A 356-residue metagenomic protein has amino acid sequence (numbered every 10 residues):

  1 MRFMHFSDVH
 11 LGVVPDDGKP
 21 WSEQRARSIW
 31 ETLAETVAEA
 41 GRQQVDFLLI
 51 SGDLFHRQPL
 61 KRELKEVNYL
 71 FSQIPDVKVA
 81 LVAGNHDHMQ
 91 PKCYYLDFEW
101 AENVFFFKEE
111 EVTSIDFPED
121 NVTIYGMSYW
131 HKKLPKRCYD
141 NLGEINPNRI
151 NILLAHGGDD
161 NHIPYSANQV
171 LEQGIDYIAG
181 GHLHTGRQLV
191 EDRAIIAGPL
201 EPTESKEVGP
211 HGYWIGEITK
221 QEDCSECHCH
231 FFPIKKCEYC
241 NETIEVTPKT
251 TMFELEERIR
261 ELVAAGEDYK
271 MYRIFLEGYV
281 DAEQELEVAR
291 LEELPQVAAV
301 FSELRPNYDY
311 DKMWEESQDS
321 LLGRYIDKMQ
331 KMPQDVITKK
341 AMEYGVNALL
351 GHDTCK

Functional and structural regions predicted by a protein language model:
M1-E66, K340, N347, H352-K356: N-terminal active-site segment of His-dependent metallophosphoesterases
P20-R27, V122-S128, C237-E254: Acidic/glycine-enriched edge-of-secondary-structure segments
E35, E39-Q43, Y69-L70, N141 (+1 more regions): A generic secondary-structure signal
A40-Q44, P118, N146-N148, A264-E267: Glycine-rich phosphate-binding loop signature in dinucleotide/nucleotide-binding domains
F47, R57-S205, P210-G212: His/Asp/Glu-rich metal-coordinating catalytic cores of metallo-dependent phosphodiesterases/hydrolases acting on
R187-L255: A conserved active-site cap/scaffold subdomain adjacent to cofactor or substrate pockets
S225-K356: Accessory, non-catalytic peripheral segments of nucleic-acid enzymes
